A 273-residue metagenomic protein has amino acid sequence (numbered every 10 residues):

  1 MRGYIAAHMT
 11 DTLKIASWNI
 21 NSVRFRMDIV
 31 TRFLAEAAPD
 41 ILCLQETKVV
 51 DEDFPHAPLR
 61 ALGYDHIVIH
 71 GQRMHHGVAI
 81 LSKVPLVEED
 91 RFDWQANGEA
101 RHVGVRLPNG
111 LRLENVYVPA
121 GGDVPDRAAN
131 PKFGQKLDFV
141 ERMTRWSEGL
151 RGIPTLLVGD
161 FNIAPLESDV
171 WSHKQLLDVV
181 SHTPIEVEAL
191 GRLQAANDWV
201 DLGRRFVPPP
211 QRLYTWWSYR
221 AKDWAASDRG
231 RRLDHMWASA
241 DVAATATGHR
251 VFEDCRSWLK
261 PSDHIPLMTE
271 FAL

Functional and structural regions predicted by a protein language model:
M1-L62, V68, H75-V78, L193 (+1 more regions): N-terminal, active-site-proximal structural segment of metallo-dependent hydrolase catalytic domains
I15-N19, V30, L34-E52, L113 (+5 more regions): Active-site beta-strand/loop signature of hydrolases that rely on acidic residues for catalysis
S22-R26, N97, P131-R142, H182-E186 (+1 more regions): Soluble or luminal CAZymes and related metallo-dependent hydrolases
I29-R32, I41, A96-E99, R112 (+10 more regions): Glycosyltransferase catalytic domains, chiefly GT-A lineage
T47-P125: Structured beta-strand-rich core segments of catalytic domains in phosphoester-bond hydrolases
E88-D93, L166-L273: Metal-dependent phosphoester-hydrolase catalytic domains
P119-V140, K174-V179: Surface-exposed cleft-lining segments at the edges of enzyme active sites
